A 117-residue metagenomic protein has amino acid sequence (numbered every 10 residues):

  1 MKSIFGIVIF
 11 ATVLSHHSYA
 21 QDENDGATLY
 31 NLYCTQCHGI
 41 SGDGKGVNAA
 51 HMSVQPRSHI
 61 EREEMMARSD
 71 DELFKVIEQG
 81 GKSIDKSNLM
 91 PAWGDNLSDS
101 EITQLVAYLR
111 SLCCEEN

Functional and structural regions predicted by a protein language model:
I4-V13: Sec-dependent N-terminal signal peptides
S15-L29: Electrostatic cytochrome c docking/interface patches
E23, M66-R68, N96-D99: Short, solvent-exposed loop/helix junctions and linker helices that flank or host conserved functional motifs
G26, Y30-S41, L105-L109: The canonical Cys-X-X-Cys-His
A27, D43-E72: Gly/Gly-Pro-rich "capping" loops immediately C-terminal to redox-active cysteine motifs in periplasmic/lumenal
N31, E61, A92: Phosphate-coordinating loops and pocket residues in cytosolic domains that bind phosphorylated ligands
A50, Q55-S58, E72, V76-T103 (+2 more regions): Axial heme c-ligation environment in periplasmic c-type cytochrome domains
